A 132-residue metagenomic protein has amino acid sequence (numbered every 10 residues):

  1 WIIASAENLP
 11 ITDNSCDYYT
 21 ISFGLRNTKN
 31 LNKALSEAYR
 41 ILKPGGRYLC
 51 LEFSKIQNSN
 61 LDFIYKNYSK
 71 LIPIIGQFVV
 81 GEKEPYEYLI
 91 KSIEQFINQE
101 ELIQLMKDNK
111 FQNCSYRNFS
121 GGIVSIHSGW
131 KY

Functional and structural regions predicted by a protein language model:
I3, E7-Y19: A short acidic, Gly/Pro-enriched loop at the edge of an enzyme's catalytic core that lines a small-molecule cofactor
D17-L31, S54: A short SAM/SAH-binding and catalytic strip from SAM-dependent methyltransferases
G24, L71-I72, G129: Generic structural signal for conserved hydrophobic packing positions in ordered secondary structure
K29, K43, K131: Short conserved AdoMet
N32-R47: A short glycine-rich, Lys/Arg-flanked "PGG" loop and its adjoining helix->strand segment in the class I
K55-L105, N109, S115: C-terminal alpha-helical "lid/dimerization" subdomain adjacent to the S-adenosyl-L-methionine
I103, N109-Y132: Core SAM-dependent methyltransferase catalytic element
